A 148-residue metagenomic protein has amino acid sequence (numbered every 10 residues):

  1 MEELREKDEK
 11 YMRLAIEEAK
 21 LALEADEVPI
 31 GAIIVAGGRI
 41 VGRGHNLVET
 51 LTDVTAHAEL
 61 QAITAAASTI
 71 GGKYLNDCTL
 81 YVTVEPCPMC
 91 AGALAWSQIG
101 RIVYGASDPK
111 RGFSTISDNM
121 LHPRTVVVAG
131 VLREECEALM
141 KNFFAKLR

Functional and structural regions predicted by a protein language model:
M1-A22, P86-R148: Zinc-dependent deaminase
D8, H57-Y74: Short, solvent-exposed cationic patches
D26-I30, N76: Short, basic and Ser/Thr-rich N-terminal targeting/leader segments
I30-G38: Short beta-strand scaffold segments in enzyme catalytic cores
L47-L60: A short, polar/charged loop-to-alpha-helix boundary motif
V48, V82, A106: Residues that line or immediately flank small-molecule/substrate-binding pockets and catalytic motifs
G72-E85: Immediate flanking context of iron-sulfur cluster ligation sites
